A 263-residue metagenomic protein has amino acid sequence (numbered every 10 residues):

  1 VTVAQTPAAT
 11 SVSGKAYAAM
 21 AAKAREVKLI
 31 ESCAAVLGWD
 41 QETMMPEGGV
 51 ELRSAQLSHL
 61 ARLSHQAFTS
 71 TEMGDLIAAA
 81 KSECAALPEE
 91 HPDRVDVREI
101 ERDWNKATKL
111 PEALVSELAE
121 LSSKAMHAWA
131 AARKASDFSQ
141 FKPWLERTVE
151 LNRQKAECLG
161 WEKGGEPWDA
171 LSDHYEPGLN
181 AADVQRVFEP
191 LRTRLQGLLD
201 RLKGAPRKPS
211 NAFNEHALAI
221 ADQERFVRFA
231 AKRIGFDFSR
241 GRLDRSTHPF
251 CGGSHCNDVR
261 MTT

Functional and structural regions predicted by a protein language model:
T2-P177: A well-structured
L118-T263: Contiguous, non-catalytic segments that form substrate-binding/exosite surfaces or channel walls
